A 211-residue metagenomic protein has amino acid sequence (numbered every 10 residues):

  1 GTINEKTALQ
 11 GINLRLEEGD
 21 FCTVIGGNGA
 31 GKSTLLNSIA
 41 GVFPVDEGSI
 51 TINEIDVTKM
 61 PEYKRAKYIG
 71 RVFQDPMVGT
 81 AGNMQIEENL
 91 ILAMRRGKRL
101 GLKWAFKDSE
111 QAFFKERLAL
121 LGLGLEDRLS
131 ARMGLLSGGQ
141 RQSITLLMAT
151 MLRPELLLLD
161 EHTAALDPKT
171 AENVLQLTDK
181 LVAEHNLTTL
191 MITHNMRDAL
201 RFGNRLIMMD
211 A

Functional and structural regions predicted by a protein language model:
I25-G27: The feature captures the beta-strand-to-loop junction immediately N-terminal to the Walker
A40: Helix-to-loop junction immediately C-terminal to a conserved catalytic motif
G48-D56: Conserved ABC transporter NBD signature motif
D56-G70, V78, L100-K103, K107: ABC ATPase NBD coupling module
L157-D160: Catalytic Walker B motif of ABC-type/P-loop ATPase nucleotide-binding domains
L206-A211: H-loop (His-switch) and adjacent beta-strand-loop-beta switch element of ABC-type ATPase nucleotide-binding domains
